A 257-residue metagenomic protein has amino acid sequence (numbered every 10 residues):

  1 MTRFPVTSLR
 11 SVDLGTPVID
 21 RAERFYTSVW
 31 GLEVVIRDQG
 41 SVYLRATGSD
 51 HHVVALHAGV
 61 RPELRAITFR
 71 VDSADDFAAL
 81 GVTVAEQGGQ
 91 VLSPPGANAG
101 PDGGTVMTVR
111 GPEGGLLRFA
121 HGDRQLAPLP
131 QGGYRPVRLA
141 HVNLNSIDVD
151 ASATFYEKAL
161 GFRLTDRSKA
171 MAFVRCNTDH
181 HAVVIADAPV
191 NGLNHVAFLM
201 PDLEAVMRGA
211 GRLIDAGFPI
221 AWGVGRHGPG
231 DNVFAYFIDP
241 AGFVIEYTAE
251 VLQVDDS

Functional and structural regions predicted by a protein language model:
M1-D20, L64-F69, G122-D150, R163 (+2 more regions): N-terminal beta-strand motif that seeds the catalytic metal site of vicinal oxygen chelate
T2, A85-R135, A172-F173, F218-S257: Vicinal oxygen chelate
F4-H51, N98-A99, T105, L144-A182 (+1 more regions): Core segments of cupin and vicinal oxygen chelate
V18-I19, D72-D76, D202-A205, A241: Helix N-cap motif at beta-to-alpha junctions
A22-T27, V84, G114, S152 (+4 more regions): Conserved active-site tyrosine of GNAT-family acetyltransferases
L32-R65, G115-D123, T165-N194, L199-L203 (+1 more regions): Conserved short beta-strand elements that form part of the metal-binding/catalytic scaffold of enzyme active sites
D38-S41, D50-T105, A127-P128, D179-V183 (+3 more regions): A cross-kingdom feature marking solvent-exposed beta-strand/loop segments within repeated, beta-rich binding/scaffold
D150, T154, K158, N191-N194 (+1 more regions): Internal, well-ordered alpha-helical scaffold/interface segments that support domain packing or protein-protein contacts
